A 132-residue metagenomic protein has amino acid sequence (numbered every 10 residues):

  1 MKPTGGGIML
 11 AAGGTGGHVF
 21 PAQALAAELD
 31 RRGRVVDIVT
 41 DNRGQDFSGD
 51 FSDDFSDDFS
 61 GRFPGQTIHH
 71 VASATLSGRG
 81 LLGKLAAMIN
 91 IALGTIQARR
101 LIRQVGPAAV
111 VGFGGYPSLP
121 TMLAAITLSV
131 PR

Functional and structural regions predicted by a protein language model:
G5-G13, R32-N90: Conserved nucleotide-sugar phosphate-binding/catalytic loop shared by glycosyltransferases and other
I8-H18, P107-Y116: Short, glycine-rich nucleotide/cofactor-binding loops
H18-D30: Short amphipathic alpha-helix
V19-A22, S48-G49, G80, P120-L123: Short glycine-/acidic-enriched loop or helix-start segments at secondary-structure transitions that form or flank
R34-V35, Q66, A108, L128-P131: A short helix->loop->beta-strand "cap" motif at the edges of active sites that frequently abuts
G44-F47, A109-L128: An aromatic- and histidine-rich active-site surface loop
S77-A109, L119: An amphipathic, basic-hydrophobic alpha-helix
